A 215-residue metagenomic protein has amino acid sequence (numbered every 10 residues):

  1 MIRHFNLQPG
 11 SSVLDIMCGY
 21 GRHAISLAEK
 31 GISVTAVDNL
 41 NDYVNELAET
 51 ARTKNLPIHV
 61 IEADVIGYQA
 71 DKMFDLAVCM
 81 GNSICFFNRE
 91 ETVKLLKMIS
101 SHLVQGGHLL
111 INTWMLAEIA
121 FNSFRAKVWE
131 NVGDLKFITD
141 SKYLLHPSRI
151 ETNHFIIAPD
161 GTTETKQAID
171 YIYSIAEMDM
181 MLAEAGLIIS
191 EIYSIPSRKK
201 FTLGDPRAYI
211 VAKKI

Functional and structural regions predicted by a protein language model:
M1-P9: Conserved alpha-helix/loop element of class I SAM-dependent methyltransferases that forms part of the SAM/SAH-binding
G10-G19: Conserved class I S-adenosyl-L-methionine
R22-G67: Class I SAM-dependent methyltransferase SAM/SAH-binding core
G67-L76: A short acidic, Gly/Pro-enriched loop at the edge of an enzyme's catalytic core that lines a small-molecule cofactor
D75-E91: A short SAM/SAH-binding and catalytic strip from SAM-dependent methyltransferases
V93-Q105: A short glycine-rich, Lys/Arg-flanked "PGG" loop and its adjoining helix->strand segment in the class I
L110-M181: SAM-dependent methyltransferase
I175-I215: C-terminal lobe and adjacent flexible extensions of AdoMet/dcAdoMet transferase-like proteins
